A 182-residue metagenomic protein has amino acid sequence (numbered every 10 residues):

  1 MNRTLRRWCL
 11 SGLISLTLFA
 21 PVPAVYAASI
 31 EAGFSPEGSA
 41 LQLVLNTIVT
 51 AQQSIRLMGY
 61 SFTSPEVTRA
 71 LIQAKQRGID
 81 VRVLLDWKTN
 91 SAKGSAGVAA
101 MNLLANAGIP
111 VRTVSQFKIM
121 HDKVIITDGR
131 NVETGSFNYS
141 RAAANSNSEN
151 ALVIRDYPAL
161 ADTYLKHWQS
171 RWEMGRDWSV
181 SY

Functional and structural regions predicted by a protein language model:
M1-T4: N-terminal secretory signal peptides that target proteins for export/translocation
C9-P21: Bacterial N-terminal signal peptides
V22-A27: Sec/Tat signal peptide C-region and signal peptidase I cleavage site
E31, R56-G59, R82-L85, R112-T113 (+3 more regions): Structural recognition of the beta-strand scaffold that forms the well-ordered cores of secreted hydrolase catalytic
P36, G59-T63, L85-T89, S115 (+2 more regions): A mature extracytoplasmic/lumenal domain signature
Q42, M120, T127, N131-Y182: Signature of lipid phosphatidyltransferase scaffolds
N46-I109: Primarily the HKD phosphodiesterase
S64-R69, N90-A99, M120-K123, T134-G135 (+2 more regions): Extracytoplasmic/secreted cell-surface and envelope-processing proteins
